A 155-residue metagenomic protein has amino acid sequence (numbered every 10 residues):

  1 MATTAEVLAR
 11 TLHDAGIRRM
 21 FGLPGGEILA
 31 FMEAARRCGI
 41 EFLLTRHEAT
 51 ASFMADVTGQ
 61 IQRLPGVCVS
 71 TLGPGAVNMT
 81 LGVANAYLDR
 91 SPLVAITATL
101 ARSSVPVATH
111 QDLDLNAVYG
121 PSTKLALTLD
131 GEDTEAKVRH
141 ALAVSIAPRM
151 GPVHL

Functional and structural regions predicted by a protein language model:
M1-L155: N-terminal alpha/beta PP-like core and its mobile active-site loop of ThDP/TPP-dependent enzymes
